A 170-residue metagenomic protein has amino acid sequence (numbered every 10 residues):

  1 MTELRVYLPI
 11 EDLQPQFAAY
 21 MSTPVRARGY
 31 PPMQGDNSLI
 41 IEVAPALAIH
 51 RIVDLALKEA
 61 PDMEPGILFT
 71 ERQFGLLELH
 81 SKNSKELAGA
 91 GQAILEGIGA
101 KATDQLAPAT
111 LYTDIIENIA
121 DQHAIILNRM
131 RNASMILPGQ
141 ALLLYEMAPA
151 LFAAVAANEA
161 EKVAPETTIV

Functional and structural regions predicted by a protein language model:
M1-V43, L47-A48, A90, K101-A141: Intrinsically disordered, low-complexity polar/charged tails and linkers
Y30-Q34, I67-R72, S134-L137, E161-K162 (+1 more regions): Solvent-exposed alpha-helices and their adjacent loops that cap or buttress functional pockets in soluble metabolic
G35-A44, F74-K82, Q140-M147, V170: Short glycine-rich or small-residue beta-strand-to-loop segments that form or flank ligand, phosphate, metal/Fe-S
A46-P61, A150-P165: Short amphipathic alpha-helix segments
L47, P65-Q73, N83-K85, L151 (+1 more regions): Short, low-complexity cationic-aromatic patches
D62-E71, A102-T113, A164-V170: Flexible, glycine/charged-enriched surface loops at secondary-structure junctions
K85-G99: Charge-rich, low-aromatic oligomerization/scaffolding segments with amphipathic character
